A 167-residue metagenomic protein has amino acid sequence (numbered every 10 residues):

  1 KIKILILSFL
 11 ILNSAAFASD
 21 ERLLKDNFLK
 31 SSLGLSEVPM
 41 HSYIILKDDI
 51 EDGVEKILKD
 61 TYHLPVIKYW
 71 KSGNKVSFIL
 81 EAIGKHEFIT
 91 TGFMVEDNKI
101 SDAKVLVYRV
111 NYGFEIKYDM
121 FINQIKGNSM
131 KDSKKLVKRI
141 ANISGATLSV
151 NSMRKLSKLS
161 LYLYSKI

Functional and structural regions predicted by a protein language model:
I4-L12: Sec-dependent N-terminal signal peptides
A18-I140, T147, N151, K155 (+1 more regions): Flexible, solvent-exposed loop/hinge segments and secondary-structure transition points
